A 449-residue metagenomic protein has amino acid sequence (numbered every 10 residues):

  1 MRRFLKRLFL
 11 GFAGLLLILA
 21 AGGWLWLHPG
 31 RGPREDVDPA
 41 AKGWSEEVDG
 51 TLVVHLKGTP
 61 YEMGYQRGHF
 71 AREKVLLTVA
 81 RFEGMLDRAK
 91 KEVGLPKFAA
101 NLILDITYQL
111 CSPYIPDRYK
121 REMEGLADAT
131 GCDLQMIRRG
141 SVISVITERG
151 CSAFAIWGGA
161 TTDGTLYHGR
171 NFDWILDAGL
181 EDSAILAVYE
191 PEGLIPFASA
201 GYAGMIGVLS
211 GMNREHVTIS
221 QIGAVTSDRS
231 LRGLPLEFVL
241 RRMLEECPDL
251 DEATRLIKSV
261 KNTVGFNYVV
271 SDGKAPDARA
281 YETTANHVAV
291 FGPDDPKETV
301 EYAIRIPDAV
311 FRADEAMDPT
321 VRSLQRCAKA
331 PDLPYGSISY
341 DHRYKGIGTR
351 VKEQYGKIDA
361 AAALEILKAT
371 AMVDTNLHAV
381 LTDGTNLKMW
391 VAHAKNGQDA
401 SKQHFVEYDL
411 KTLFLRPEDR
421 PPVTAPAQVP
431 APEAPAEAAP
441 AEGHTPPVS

Functional and structural regions predicted by a protein language model:
R2-P33: N-terminal type II signal-anchor transmembrane helix that functions as the membrane-insertion/stop-transfer segment
F4, A13-L16, G43, T51 (+4 more regions): Exposed boundary/loop context
L5, A100, E192-L194, A198-A200 (+4 more regions): Mixed-charge, polar/low-complexity N-terminal
F12-A13, L176, T349: A periodicity- and composition-biased signal for non-globular, repetitive helical segments
G23-G150, L244-S449: C-terminus-biased signal that marks the final domain/tail of proteins
V142-V239, M389-V391: Internal mixed beta-strand/loop scaffold within catalytic domains of large alpha/beta enzymes
